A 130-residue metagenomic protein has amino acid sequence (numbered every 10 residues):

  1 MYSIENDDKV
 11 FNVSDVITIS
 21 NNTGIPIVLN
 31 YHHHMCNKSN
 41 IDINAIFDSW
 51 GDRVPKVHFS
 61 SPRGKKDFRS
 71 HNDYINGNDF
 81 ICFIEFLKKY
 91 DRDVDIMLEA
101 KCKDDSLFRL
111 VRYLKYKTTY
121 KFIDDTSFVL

Functional and structural regions predicted by a protein language model:
M1-V57, S61: Acidic/histidine-rich catalytic cores of soluble enzymes
M35-N37, K65-R69, D104-F108: Short active-site-adjacent structural elements
S39-D52, H71-Y90: A short, acidic, amphipathic alpha-helical segment used as a generic capping/interface helix at domain edges
K56-F59, V94-A100: Conserved active-site loop/cleft motifs that coordinate metal ions or position small ligands
K56-N72: Active-site clefts of carbohydrate-active enzymes
R92-D95, S127: Conserved double-stranded beta-helix
L98-D105, F128: A short, acidic, flexible beta-alpha connecting loop/helix-capping segment that sits on the rim of active
D104-D124: C-terminal helical cap(s) of enzyme catalytic domains, especially alpha/beta-barrels
